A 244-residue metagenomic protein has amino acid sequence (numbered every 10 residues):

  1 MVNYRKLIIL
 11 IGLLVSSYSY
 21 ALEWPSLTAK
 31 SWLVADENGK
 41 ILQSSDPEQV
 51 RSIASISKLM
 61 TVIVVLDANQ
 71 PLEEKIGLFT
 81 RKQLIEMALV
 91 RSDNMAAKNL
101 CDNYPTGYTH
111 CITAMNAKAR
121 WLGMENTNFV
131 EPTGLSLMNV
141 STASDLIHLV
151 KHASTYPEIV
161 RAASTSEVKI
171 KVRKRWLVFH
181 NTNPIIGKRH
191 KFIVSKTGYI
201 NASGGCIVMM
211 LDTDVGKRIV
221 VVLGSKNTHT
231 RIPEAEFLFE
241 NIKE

Functional and structural regions predicted by a protein language model:
M1-I8: Bacterial N-terminal signal peptides that target proteins for export
I8-S16: Bacterial N-terminal signal peptides
Y18-I56, D67-L72, Y108, I112: Beta-lactamase-like hydrolase cores
L22-S31, A35, T106-E244: Penicillin-recognizing serine hydrolase domain
K40, D67-F79, P157-T165: Short, well-structured active-site flanking segments
P47-S52, G77, P132-V140: A glycine-rich, coil/turn loop motif that links secondary-structure elements
I63-Q70, D102-P105, H148-H152: Short glycine/serine- and small hydrophobic-enriched flexible loop segments
E73-Y108, L177-V194: Conserved catalytic neighborhood of penicillin-recognizing serine enzymes
